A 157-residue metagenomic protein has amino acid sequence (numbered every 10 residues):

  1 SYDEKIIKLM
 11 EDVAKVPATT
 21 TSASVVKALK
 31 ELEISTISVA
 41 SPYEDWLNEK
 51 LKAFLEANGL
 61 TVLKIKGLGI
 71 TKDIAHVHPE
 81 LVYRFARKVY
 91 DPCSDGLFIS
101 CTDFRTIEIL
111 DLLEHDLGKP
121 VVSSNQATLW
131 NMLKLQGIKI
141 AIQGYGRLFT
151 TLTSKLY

Functional and structural regions predicted by a protein language model:
S1, V25, P42-L47, T102-T106: Gly/Ser/Thr-rich loops at beta-strand to alpha-helix junctions that form or flank small-molecule/cofactor-binding
S1-A23, K27: Glycine/small-residue-rich loop that forms an oxyanion/phosphate-binding "nest" at active or ligand-binding sites
S1-K8, I107-H115: Short Gly/Thr/Asp-enriched flexible loops that form oxyanion-binding sites at enzyme active sites
V13-A14, N58, D116-L117: Short, structured coil segments at secondary-structure junctions
A18-T21, K64-I65, F98-I99, V121-S124: General beta-strand structural signal in soluble alpha/beta enzymes
E31-F54, I138-Y157: Short, glycine-/small-residue-rich phosphate/pyrophosphate-handling segment
W46-C101: Active-site rim beta-loop-alpha module in soluble metabolic enzymes
G69-A75, L117-A141: Short, flexible loop segments at boundaries between secondary-structure elements
